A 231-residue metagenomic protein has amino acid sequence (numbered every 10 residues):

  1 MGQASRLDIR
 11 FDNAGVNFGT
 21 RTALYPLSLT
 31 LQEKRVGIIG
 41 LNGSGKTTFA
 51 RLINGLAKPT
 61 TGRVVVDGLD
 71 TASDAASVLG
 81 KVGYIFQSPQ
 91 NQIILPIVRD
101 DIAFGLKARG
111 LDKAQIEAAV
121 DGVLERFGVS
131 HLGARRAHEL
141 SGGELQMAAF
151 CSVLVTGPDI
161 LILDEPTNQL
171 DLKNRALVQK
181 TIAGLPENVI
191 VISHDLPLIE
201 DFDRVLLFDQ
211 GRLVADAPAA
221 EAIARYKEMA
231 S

Functional and structural regions predicted by a protein language model:
I9, A23-L24: Conserved structural motif at the start of ABC-family nucleotide-binding domains
N54: Helix-to-loop junction immediately C-terminal to a conserved catalytic motif
G62-S73, V78: Conserved ABC transporter NBD signature motif
A114-L132: Conserved ABC ATPase "signature" region
R136-L140, E144: Conserved ABC ATPase signature
L161-E165: Catalytic Walker B motif of ABC-type/P-loop ATPase nucleotide-binding domains
R212-S231: Conserved beta-strand-loop-alpha-helix hinge in the C-terminal portion of ABC ATPase nucleotide-binding domains
